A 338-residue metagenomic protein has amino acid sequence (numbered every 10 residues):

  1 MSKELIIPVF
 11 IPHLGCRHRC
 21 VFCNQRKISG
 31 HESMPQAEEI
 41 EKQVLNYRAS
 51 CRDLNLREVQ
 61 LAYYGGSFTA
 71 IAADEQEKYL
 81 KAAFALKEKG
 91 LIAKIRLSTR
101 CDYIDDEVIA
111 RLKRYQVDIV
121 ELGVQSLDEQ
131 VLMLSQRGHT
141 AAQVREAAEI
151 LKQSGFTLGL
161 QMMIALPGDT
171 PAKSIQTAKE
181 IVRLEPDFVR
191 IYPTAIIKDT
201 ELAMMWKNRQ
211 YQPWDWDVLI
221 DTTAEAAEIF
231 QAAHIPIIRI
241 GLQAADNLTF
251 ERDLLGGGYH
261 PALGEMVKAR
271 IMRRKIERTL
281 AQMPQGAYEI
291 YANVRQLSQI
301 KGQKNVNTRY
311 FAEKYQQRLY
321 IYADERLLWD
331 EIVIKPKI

Functional and structural regions predicted by a protein language model:
M1-S29, E41, R48-T69, S98-R100 (+2 more regions): N-terminal pre-triad scaffold of radical SAM enzymes
S2-I6, Q210-I338: Auxiliary Fe-S-binding modules of radical SAM enzymes
I11-G15, Y192-I197, Q243: Short glycine-enriched loops at secondary-structure junctions
H18-C20, I197-M204, L248-F250: Short acidic/His/Gly/Ser-rich catalytic and metal-binding motifs that mark active-site loops of diverse hydrolases
I28-K42, Y64-T194, K198-V218: Conserved non-cysteine loop/helix-boundary elements of the Radical SAM core domain that shape
N46-S50, A82-L86, R111, I150 (+5 more regions): A generic secondary-structure signal
R57, A93, D118, D187 (+3 more regions): Short acidic/polar active-site loop segments enriched in Thr and Asp
